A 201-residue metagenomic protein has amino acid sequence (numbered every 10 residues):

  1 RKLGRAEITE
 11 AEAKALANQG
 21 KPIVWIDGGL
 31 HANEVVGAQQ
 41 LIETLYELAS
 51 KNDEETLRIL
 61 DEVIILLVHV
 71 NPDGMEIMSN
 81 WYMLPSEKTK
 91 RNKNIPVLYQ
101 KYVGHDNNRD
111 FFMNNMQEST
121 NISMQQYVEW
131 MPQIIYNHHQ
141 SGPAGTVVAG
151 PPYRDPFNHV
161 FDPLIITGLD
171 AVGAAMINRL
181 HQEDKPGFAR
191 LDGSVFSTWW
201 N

Functional and structural regions predicted by a protein language model:
R1-I26: Soluble metallo-hydrolase cores and metallopeptidase-like ectodomains found primarily in the secretory/periplasmic
E12-K14, T44-T56, H105-M113, I134: Structured catalytic cores of large enzymes
L16-G20, L57-D61, L98-Q100, V128-E129: Extracellular/periplasmic catalytic domains that process cell-envelope and extracellular macromolecules
Q19-I23, D27, G37-M78: Short helix-loop-beta-strand segments that form the rim/entrance of peptidase-like active sites
H31: Conserved phosphate/anionic-ligand binding catalytic regions in large, soluble enzymes, centered on
E34-Q40, N114-E118: Phosphate/oxyanion-binding active-site loops and adjacent basic polyanion-contact surfaces
V35, G74, P143-G145: Conserved protein kinase catalytic core
I65, V70, S79-N201: Metallocarboxypeptidase
